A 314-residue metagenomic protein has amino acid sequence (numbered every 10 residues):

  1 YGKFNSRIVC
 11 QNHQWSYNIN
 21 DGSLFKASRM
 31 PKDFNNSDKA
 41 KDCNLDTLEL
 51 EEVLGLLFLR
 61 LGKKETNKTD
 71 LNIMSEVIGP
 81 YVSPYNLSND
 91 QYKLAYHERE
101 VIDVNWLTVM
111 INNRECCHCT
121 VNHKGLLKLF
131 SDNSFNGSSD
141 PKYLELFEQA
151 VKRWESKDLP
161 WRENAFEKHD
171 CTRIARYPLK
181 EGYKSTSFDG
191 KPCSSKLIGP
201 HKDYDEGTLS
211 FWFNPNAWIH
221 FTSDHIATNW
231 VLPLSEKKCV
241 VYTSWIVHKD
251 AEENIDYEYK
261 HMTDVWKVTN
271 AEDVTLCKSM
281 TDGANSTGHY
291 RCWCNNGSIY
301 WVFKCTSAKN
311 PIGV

Functional and structural regions predicted by a protein language model:
Y1-K63, K68-G79: Rieske [2Fe-2S] iron-sulfur-binding domain
L48-V314: C-terminal catalytic domain of Rieske-type non-heme iron oxygenases
